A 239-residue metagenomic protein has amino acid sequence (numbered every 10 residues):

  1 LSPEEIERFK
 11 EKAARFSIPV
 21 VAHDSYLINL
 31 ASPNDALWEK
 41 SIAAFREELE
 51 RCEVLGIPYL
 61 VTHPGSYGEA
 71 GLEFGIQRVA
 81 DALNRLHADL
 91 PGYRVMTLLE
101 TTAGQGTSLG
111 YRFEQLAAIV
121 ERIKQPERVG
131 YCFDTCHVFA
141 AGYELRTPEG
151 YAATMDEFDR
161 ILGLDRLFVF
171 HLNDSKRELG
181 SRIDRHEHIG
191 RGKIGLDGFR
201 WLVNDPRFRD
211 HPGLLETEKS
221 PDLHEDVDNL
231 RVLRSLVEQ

Functional and structural regions predicted by a protein language model:
L1-D24, I28-E50, Q239: N-terminal pre-domain/capping segments
L1-R8, S32-A44, A70-D81, T107-Q115 (+3 more regions): Alpha-helix N-cap and loop-to-helix initiation/capping positions
S2-A22, V79-R94, A117-I123, K193-D205: Alpha-helix-loop-beta-strand connector modules within alpha/beta enzyme cores
V20-D24, L60-T62, T97-L99, V129-D134 (+2 more regions): Hydrophobic faces of well-ordered beta-strands that scaffold small-molecule active sites in alpha/beta enzyme cores
S25-L27, G65-Y67, E100-G106, C136-A141 (+2 more regions): Active-site beta-loop-alpha junctions enriched in small/polar residues
L30-G130: Active-site acidic/histidine proton-transfer and metal-coordination neighborhood in alpha/beta enzyme cores
L109-A117, F139-D210, H224: Gly/Pro-rich active-site loop or hairpin
D222-Q239: C-terminal helical cap(s) of enzyme catalytic domains, especially alpha/beta-barrels
